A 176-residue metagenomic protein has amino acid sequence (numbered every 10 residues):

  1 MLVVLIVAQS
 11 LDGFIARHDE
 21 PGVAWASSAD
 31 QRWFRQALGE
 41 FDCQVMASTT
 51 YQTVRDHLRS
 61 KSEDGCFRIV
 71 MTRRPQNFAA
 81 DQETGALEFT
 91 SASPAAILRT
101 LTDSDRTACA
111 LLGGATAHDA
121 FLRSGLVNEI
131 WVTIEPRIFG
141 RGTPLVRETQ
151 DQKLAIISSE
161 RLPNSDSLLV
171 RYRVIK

Functional and structural regions predicted by a protein language model:
M1-K176: Enzymes that bind and transform nitrogen-containing heteroaromatic metabolites
